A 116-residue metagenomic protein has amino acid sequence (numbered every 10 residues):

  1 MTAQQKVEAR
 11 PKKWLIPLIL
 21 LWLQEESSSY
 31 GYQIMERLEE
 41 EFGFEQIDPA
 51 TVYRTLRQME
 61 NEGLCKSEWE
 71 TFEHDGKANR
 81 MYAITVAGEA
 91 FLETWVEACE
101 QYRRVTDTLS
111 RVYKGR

Functional and structural regions predicted by a protein language model:
M1-I16, A78, W95: Intrinsically disordered, low-complexity serine/threonine- and proline-rich regulatory segments
A9-T51: N-terminal helix-turn-helix DNA-binding core of bacterial DNA-binding proteins
I19, M81-A83: Short aromatic/hydrophobic contact patches that present stacked aromatics for nucleic-acid/ligand binding
E36, E60-N61: Alpha-helical residues within the helix-turn-helix
V52-M59: Basic amphipathic alpha-helical segments that dock to polyanions
E62-A78: Beta-hairpin "wing" of winged helix-turn-helix
I84-G88: Accessory beta->alpha helical hairpin/"wing" motif in late/C-terminal subdomains of nucleic-acid enzymes
E89-R116: Amphipathic alpha-helical dimerization/coiled-coil segments that flank or bridge DNA-binding/regulatory modules
